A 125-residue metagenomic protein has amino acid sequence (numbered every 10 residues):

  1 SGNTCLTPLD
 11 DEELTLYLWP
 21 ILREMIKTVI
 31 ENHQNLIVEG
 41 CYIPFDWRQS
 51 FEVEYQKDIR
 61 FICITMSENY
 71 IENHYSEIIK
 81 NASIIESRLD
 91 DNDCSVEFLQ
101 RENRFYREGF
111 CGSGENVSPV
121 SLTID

Functional and structural regions predicted by a protein language model:
S1-C41: Conserved nucleotide-sensing/catalytic segment adjacent to the nucleotide-binding pocket in NTP-handling enzymes
E39-Y42, T65-S67: A short beta-strand-to-loop transition that corresponds to the Sensor-1 phosphate-sensing loop of AAA+ P-loop ATPases
C41-D46, I124: Short beta->alpha connector loops
P44-V53, S118: Intrinsic disorder/low-complexity detector
Y55-R60, S113-E115: Short glycine-/polar-rich loops that comprise or flank the Walker A/P-loop and associated switch/sensor motifs
K57-R104: A glycine- and Lys/Arg-enriched "phosphate-lid" helix/loop adjacent to the NTP-binding pocket of small-molecule kinases
R104-D125: NTP-dependent small-molecule kinase module
